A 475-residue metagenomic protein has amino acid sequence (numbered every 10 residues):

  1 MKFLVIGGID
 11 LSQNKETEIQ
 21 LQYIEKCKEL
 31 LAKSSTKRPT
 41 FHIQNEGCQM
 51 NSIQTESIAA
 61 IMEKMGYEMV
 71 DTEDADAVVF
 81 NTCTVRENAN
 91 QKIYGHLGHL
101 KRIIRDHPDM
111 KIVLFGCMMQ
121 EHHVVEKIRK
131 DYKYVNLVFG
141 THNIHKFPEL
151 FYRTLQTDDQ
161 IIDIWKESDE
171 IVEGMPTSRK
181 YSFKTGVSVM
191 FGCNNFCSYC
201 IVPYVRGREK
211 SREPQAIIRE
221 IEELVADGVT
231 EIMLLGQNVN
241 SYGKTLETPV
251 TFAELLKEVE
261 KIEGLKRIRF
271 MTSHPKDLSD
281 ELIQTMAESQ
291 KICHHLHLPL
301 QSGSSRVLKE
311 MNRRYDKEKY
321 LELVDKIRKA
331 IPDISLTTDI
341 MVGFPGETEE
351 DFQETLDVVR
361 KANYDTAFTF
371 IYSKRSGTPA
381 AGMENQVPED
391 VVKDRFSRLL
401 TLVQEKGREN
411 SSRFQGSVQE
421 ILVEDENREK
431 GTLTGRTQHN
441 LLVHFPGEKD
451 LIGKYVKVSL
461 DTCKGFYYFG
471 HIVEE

Functional and structural regions predicted by a protein language model:
M1-I9, G382-E475: Terminal RNA-binding accessory module
M1-Y242, E281, E318-K329, Q353 (+3 more regions): Proteins enriched for Cys/Gly/acidic motifs involved in redox and nucleic-acid/cofactor modification
A89-K92, R208-E213, G243-P249, E310-R313 (+3 more regions): Short, solvent-exposed loop/turn segments at secondary-structure boundaries
D109-G116, H123, A226-E349, R360: Conserved SAM/AdoMet-binding glycine-rich loop
R129-H145, A253-L265, E288-C293, E354-T366: Structural recognition of alpha->loop->beta junctions
K180-F183, C193-N195, I292, S302 (+5 more regions): Short flexible coil/turn linkers enriched for glycine and charged/polar residues that connect secondary-structure
C197, I217, L234, F270 (+7 more regions): Conserved, mostly hydrophobic/aromatic
K291-H294, R306-L422, L433, K454: A structural motif corresponding to the C-terminal lobe/cap of the Radical SAM core domain
